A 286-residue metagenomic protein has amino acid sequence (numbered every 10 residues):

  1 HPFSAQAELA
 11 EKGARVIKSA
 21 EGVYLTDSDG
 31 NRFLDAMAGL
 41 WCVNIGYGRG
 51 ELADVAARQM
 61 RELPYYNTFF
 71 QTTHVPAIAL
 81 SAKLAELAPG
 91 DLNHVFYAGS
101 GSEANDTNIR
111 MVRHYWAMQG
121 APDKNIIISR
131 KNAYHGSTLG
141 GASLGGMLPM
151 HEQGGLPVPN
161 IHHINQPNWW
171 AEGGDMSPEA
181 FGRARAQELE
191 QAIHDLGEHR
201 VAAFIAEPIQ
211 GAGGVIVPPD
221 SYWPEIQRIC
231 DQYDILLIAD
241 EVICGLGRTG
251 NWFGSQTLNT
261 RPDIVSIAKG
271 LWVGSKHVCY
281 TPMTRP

Functional and structural regions predicted by a protein language model:
H1-E21, Q71, P76, F181 (+1 more regions): Active-site-adjacent loop/helix segments that line or gate small-molecule/cofactor pockets in enzymes
A14-D35: Active-site and channel-lining beta-strand-loop segments that bind or position nucleotide-derived/phosphorylated
R32-A121, I128, H135-G136: Glycine-rich loop-to-alpha-helix module at the N-terminal edge of alpha/beta enzyme cores
T107-R110, S137-S143, G174-M176, V215-I216 (+2 more regions): Short acidic, glycine/serine/threonine-rich loops at helix termini
K131-I209: PLP-dependent aminotransferase-class I/II
L139-G140, T257-P286: Active-site PLP attachment segment
I216-G250: Catalytic PLP-binding core of fold-type I/II PLP enzymes
